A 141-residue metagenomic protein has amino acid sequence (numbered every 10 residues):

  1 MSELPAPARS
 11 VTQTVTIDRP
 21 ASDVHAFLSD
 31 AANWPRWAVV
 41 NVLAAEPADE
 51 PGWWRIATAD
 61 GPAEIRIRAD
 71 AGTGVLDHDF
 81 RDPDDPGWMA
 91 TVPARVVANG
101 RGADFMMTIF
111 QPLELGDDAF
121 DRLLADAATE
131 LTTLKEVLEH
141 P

Functional and structural regions predicted by a protein language model:
M1-P47: Hydrophobic ligand-binding cavity/cleft-lining segments
A8, T58-P62, D85-G87: Glycine-centered tight beta-turn/hairpin loop motif at sheet-sheet or coil-to-beta transitions
A8-S10, T73, M89, G102: A general secondary-structure signal for short beta-strands and their flanking turns/coil in non-transmembrane regions
Q13-V15, A63-A69, H78-F80, M89-A98: Hydrophobic/aromatic beta-strand elements that line small-molecule binding cavities or substrate pockets in beta-rich
D18-S22, R68-T73, V96-D104, H140-P141: A short, structured loop/turn motif at beta-sheet edges
V42-A48, I56, R66-A69, V96: Short, exposed beta-strand/loop patches in secreted or surface proteins that constitute
G52-A59, I67, L76-P83: Short beta-strand segments that buttress and anchor functional surface loops
R81-H140: Beta-strand/loop substructures that line and gate deep hydrophobic ligand-binding cavities in soluble
